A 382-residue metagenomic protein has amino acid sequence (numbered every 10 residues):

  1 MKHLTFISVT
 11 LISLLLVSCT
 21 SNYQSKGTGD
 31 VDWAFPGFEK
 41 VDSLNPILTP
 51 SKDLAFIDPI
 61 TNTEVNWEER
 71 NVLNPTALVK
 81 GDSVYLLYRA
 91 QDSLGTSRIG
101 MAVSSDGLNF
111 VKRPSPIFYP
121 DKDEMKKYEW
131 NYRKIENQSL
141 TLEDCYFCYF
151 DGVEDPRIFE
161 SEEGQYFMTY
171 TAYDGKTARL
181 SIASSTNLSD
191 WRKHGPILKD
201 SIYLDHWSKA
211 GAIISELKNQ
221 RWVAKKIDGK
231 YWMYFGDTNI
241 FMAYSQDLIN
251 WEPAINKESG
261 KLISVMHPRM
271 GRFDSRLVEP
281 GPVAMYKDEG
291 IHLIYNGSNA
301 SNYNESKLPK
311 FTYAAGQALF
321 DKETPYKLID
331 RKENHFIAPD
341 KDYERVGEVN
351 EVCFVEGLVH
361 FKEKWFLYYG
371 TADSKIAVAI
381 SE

Functional and structural regions predicted by a protein language model:
M1-T5: Positively charged n-region of N-terminal signal peptides that target proteins for export
S8-V17: Bacterial N-terminal signal peptides
C19-D151, F159-R276, M285-E348, K362-E382: Beta-rich carbohydrate-recognition and catalytic domains
E348-E351, V355: C-terminal structured domain segments
